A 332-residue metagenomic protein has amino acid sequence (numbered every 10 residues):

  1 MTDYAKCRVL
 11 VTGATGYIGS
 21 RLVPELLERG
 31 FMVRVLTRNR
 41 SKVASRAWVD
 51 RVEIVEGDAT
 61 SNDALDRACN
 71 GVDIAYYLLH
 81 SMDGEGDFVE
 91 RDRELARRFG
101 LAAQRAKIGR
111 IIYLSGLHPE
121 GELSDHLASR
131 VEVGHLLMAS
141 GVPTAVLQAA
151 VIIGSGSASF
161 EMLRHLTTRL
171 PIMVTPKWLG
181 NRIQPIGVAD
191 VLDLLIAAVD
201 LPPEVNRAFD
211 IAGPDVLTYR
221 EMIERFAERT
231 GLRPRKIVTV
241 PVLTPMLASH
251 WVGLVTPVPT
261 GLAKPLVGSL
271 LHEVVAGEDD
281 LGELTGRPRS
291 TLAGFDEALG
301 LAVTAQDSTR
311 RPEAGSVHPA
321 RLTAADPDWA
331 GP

Functional and structural regions predicted by a protein language model:
T2-F31: N-terminal Rossmann NAD(P)H-binding glycine-rich loop of SDR-like oxidoreductase domains
D3, C7-R8, A197-P265, A276-P332: Mid/C-terminal beta-alpha module of Rossmann-like enzyme folds, strongest in SDR-family dehydrogenases/epimerases
T12, L36, L78, I111-G116 (+1 more regions): SDR active-site strand-loop-helix element
F31-R38: Conserved glycine-rich Rossmann-like NAD(P)H-binding loop of the short-chain dehydrogenase/reductase
S41-A106, G116-E122: NAD(P)H-binding glycine-rich loop region in Rossmannoid oxidoreductase-like domains and their noncatalytic homologs
V89-R93, L123-V131, I152-I153, S157-E161 (+3 more regions): Short-chain dehydrogenase/reductase
L95, A158-S159, W178-V199, R207-D210: Substrate-positioning beta->alpha
S115, H135-A158, M162-H165, R169 (+1 more regions): Conserved beta-loop-beta element that borders a ligand/cofactor-binding pocket
